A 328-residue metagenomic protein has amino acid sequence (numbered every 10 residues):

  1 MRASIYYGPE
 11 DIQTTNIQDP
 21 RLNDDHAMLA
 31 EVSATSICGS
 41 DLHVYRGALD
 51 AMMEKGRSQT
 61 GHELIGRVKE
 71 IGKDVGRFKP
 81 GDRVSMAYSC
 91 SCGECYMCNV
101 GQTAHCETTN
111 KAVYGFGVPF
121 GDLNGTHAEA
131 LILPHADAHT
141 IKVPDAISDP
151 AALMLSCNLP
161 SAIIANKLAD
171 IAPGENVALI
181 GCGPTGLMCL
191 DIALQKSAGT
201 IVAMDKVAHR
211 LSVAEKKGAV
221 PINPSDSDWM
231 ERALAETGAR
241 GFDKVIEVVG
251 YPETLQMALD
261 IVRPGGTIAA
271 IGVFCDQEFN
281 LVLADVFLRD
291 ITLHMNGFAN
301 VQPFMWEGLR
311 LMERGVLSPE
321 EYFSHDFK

Functional and structural regions predicted by a protein language model:
Q18-T35, L49-N99, N124, P144-A146: Glycine-rich beta-strand-centered segment in the early N-terminal region that forms part of a ligand/cofactor-binding
C38, A87-I141: Cysteine-cluster motifs in flexible loop/terminal segments that predominantly coordinate metals
S40-R46: Cytochrome P450 core scaffold surrounding the K-helix E-X-X-R motif and the conserved "meander" helix-loop region
E129, K142-S227: Mid-domain Rossmann-like dinucleotide-binding core that forms the NAD(H)/NADP(H) cofactor-binding site
A169-P173, S212, K217-T292: Glycine-rich cofactor phosphate-binding loops and adjacent beta1-alpha1 units of small-molecule cofactor enzyme domains
L234-A235, A239, D276-H325: C-terminal substrate-binding/catalytic core of Rossmann-like NAD(P)-dependent dehydrogenases/reductases
